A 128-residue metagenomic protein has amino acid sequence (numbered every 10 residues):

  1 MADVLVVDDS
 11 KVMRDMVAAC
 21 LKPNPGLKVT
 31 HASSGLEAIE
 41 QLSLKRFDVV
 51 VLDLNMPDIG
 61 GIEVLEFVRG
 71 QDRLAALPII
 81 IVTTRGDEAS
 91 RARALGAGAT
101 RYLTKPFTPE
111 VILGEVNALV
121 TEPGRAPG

Functional and structural regions predicted by a protein language model:
K11-T30: Two-component/phosphorelay signaling modules centered on CheY-like receiver
H31, D58-I59, E88, G96: Residue-level signal for the "D+5" position in two-component response regulator receiver
H31-V49, E66: Acidic, metal-coordinating helix/loop segments flanking the phosphotransfer/catalytic sites of two-component signaling
P57, A75, D87, P106: The feature encodes the CheY-like receiver
F107-V116: C-terminal output helix
